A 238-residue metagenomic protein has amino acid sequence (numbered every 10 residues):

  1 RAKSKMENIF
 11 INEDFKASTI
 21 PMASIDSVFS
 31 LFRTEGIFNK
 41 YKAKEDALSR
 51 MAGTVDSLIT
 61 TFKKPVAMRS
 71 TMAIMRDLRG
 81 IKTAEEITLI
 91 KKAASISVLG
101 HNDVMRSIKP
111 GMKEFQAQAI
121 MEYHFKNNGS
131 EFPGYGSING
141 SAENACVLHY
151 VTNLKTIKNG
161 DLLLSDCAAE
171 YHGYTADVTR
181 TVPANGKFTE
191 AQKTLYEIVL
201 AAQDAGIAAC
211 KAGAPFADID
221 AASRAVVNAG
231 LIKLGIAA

Functional and structural regions predicted by a protein language model:
R1-A238: Active-site neighborhoods and metal-handling regions in enzymes and metal-associated proteins
